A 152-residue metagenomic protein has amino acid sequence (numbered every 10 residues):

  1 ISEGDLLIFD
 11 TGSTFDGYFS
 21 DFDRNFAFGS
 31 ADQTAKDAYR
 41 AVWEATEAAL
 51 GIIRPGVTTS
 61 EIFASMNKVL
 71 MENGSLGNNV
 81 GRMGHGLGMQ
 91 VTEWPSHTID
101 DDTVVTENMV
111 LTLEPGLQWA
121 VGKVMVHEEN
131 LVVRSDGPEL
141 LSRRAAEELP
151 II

Functional and structural regions predicted by a protein language model:
I1-I152: Active-site neighborhoods and metal-handling regions in enzymes and metal-associated proteins
